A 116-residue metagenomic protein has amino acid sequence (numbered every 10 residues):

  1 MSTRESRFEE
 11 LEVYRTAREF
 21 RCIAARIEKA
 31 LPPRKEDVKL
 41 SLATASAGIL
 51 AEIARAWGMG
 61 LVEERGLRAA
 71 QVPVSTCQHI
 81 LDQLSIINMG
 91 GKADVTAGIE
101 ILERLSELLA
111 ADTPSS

Functional and structural regions predicted by a protein language model:
M1-S116: Amphipathic alpha-helical assembly/interaction segments
